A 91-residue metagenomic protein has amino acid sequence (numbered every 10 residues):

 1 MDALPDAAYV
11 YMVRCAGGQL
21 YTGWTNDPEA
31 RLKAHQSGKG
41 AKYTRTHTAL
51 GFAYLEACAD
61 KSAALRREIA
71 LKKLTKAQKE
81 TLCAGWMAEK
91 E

Functional and structural regions predicted by a protein language model:
M1-E91: GIY-YIG nuclease catalytic motif and its immediate N-terminal context
